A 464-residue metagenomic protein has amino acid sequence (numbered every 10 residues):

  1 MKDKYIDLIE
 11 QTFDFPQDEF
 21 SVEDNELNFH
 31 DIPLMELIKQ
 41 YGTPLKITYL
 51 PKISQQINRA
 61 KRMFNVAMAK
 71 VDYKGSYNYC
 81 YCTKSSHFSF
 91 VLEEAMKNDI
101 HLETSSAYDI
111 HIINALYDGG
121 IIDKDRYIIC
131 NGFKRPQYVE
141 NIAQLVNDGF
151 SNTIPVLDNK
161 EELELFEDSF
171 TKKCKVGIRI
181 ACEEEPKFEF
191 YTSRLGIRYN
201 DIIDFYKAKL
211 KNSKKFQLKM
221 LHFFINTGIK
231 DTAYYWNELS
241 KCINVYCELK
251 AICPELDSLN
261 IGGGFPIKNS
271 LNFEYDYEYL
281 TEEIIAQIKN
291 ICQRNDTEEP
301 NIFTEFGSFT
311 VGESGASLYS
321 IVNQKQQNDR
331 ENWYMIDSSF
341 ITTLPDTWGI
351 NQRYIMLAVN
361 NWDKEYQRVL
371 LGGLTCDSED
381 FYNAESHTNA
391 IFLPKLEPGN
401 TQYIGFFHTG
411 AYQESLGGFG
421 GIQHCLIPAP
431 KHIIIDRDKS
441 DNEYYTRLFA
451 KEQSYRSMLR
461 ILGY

Functional and structural regions predicted by a protein language model:
M1-C174, I178, D204-K207, K211-Q217 (+2 more regions): A charged N-terminal "starter" segment
M1-E10, S169-T171, C182-R330: Active-site loop/helix belt of alpha/beta enzymes
I53, K84, S106, I178 (+5 more regions): Conserved, mostly hydrophobic/aromatic
S85-H87, Y108-D109, K134-P136, N159-E161 (+7 more regions): Active-site-proximal loop/turn and secondary-structure-junction residues that shape catalytic pockets, frequently
L92-E93, N114-L116, V139-Q144, F166-F170 (+7 more regions): Short acidic, glycine/serine/threonine-rich loops at helix termini
T104, C130, L157, F223 (+5 more regions): Conserved beta-strand positions
V156, G177-A181, H222-F224, N260-G262 (+2 more regions): Short beta-strand segments
E283-I285, K289-Y464: Charged (often Lys/Glu-rich) extended helix/loop segments that serve as interaction or gating elements
